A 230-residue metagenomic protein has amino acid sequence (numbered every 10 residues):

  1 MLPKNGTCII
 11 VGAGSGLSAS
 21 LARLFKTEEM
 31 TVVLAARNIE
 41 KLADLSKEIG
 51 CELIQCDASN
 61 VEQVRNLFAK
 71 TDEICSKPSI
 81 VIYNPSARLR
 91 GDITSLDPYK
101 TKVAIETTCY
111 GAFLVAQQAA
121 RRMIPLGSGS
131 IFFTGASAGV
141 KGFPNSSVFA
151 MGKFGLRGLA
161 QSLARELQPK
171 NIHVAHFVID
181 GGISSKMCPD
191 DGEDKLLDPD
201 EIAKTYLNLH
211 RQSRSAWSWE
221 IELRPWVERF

Functional and structural regions predicted by a protein language model:
N5-G6, K77-S79, D92, M123-A136 (+1 more regions): Active-site loop of short-chain dehydrogenase/reductase
G14-S15: Conserved glycine-rich cofactor-binding loop
M30-A43: Conserved glycine-rich Rossmann-like NAD(P)H-binding loop of the short-chain dehydrogenase/reductase
E48-E62: Rossmann-fold cofactor-recognition segment
A87, T94-F113, F132, L156: Catalytic Tyr-X3-Lys loop
A116-Q117, Q161: A short, exposed helix-loop element centered on a Lys and neighboring polar residues
S130-G155, A160-Q161, R165-Q168, I183: Catalytic loop of short-chain dehydrogenase/reductase
P169-S185, P189-F230: C-terminal helical subdomain
